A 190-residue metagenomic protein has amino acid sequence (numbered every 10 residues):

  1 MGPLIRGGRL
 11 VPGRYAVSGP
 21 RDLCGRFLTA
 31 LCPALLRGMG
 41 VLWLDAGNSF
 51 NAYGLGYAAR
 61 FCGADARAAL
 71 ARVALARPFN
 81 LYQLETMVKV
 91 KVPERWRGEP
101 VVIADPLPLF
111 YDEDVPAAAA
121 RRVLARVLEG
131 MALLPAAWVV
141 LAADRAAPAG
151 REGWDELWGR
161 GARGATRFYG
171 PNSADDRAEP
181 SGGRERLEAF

Functional and structural regions predicted by a protein language model:
M1-R60: The Walker A/P-loop phosphate-binding site
R9, A34-L36, A66-A68, P93-R95 (+1 more regions): Conserved catalytic network of the ASCE P-loop NTPase/AAA+ motor domain
G13-Y15, M39-W43, G98-I103, A136-A143 (+1 more regions): Hydrophobic beta-strand segments of well-ordered beta-sheets in folded domains
R14-S18, A71-A76, V115-A119: Short, basic, glycine/proline-bearing loop/turn elements
R26-T29, M87-K89, A117-G130, R151-G153: Well-ordered, non-membrane alpha-helical segments in soluble/globular domains
D45-E113: Conserved inter-motif catalytic segment of the P-loop NTP-binding fold
E113-R126, S173, R184-F190: A cross-taxonomic marker for long C-terminal extensions/tails that follow the last structured domain
M131-F190: Phosphate-binding/switch region of NTP-binding enzymes
